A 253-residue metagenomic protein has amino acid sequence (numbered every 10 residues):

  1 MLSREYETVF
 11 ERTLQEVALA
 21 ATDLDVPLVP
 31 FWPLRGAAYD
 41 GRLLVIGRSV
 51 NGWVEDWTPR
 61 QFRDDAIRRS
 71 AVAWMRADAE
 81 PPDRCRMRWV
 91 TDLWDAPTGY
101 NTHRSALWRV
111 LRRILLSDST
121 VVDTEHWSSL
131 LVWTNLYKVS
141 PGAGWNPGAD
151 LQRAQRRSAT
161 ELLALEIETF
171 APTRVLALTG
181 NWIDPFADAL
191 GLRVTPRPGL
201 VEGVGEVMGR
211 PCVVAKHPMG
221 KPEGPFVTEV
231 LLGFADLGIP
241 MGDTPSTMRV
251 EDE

Functional and structural regions predicted by a protein language model:
M1-F170, R174, W182, K221: A polyanion-binding, active-site-adjacent surface
M1-T22, P147-A164, N181-E253: C-terminal capping/extension of enzyme domains
